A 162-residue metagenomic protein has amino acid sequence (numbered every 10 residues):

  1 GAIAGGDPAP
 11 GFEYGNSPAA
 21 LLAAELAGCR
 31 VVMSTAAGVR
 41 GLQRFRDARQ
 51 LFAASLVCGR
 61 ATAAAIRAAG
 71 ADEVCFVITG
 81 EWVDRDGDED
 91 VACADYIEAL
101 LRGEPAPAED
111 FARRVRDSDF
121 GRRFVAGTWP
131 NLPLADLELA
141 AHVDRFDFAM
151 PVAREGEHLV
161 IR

Functional and structural regions predicted by a protein language model:
G1-G6: A short aromatic-anchored loop/beta-hairpin motif
G11-R30, S34-A36, F45-Q50, D88-R162: Long, charged alpha-helical interface segments
A36-V39, Q43-E104: Short alpha-helices
